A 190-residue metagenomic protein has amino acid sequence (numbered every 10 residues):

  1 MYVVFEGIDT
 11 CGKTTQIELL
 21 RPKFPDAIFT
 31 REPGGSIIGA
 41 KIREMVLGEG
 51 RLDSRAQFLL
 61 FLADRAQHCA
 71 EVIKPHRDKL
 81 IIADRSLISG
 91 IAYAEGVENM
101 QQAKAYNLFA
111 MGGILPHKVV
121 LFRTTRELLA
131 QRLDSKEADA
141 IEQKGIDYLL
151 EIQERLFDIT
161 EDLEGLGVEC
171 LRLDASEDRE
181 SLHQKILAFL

Functional and structural regions predicted by a protein language model:
M1-Y2: Pre-Walker A (Motif I) flank of P-loop NTPase domains
F5: Hydrophobic anchor at the beta1->P-loop junction of P-loop NTPases
T10-C11: ATP-binding Walker
T14: Walker A/P-loop
R21, E127-L190: NTP-dependent small-molecule kinase module
I28-A105, A110: ATP-dependent small-molecule kinase phosphotransfer cores that center on conserved nucleotide phosphate-binding segments
G90-E154: A glycine- and Lys/Arg-enriched "phosphate-lid" helix/loop adjacent to the NTP-binding pocket of small-molecule kinases
